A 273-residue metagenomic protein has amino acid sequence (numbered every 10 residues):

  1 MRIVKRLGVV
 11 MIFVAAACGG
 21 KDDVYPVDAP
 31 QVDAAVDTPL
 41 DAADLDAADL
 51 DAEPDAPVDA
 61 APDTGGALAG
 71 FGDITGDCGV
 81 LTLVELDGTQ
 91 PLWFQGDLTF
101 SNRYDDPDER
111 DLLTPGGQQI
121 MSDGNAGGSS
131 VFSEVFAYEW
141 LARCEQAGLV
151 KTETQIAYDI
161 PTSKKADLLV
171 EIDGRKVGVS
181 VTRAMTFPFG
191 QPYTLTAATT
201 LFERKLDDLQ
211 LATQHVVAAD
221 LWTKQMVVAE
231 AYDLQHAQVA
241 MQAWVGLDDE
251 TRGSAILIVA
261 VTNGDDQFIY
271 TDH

Functional and structural regions predicted by a protein language model:
M1-A16: Sec-dependent bacterial lipoprotein signal peptides
A15-G66: Ser/Thr-rich, Pro/Gly/Ala-heavy low-complexity intrinsically disordered linkers and tails of secreted extracellular
P62-E145: Interdomain/boundary linker segments immediately adjacent to catalytic/signaling cores
A142-E171: A short acidic/basic microdomain associated with nuclease active sites
A142-V150, V245-Q267: Structural alpha-beta junctions
L169-A184: Active-site beta-strand-loop-beta-strand hairpin of nuclease catalytic cores that positions key catalytic residues
G174-V177, W222-M226, G253-S254: Loop/turn elements at helix/coil->beta-strand transitions in domains of secreted/extracellular proteins
T182-L247: Catalytic cores of nucleic-acid endonucleases
